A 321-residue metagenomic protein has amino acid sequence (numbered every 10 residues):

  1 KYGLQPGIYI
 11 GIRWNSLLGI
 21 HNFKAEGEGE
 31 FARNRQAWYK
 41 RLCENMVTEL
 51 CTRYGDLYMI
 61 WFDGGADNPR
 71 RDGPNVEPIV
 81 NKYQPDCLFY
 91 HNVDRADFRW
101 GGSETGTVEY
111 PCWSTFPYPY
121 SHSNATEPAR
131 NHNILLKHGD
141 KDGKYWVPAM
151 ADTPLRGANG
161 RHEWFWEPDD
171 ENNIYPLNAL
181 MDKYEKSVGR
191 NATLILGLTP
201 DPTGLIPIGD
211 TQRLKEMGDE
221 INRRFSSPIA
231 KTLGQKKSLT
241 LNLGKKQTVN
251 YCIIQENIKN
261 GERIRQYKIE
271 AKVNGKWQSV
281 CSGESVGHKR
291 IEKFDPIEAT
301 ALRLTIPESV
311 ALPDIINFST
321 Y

Functional and structural regions predicted by a protein language model:
K1-A271, S279-F294, T305-D314: Mature catalytic domains of secreted/periplasmic carbohydrate-active enzymes
N317-Y321: Short beta-strand-to-coil "C-cap" segments at the C-terminal boundary of structured domains/repeats, marking
